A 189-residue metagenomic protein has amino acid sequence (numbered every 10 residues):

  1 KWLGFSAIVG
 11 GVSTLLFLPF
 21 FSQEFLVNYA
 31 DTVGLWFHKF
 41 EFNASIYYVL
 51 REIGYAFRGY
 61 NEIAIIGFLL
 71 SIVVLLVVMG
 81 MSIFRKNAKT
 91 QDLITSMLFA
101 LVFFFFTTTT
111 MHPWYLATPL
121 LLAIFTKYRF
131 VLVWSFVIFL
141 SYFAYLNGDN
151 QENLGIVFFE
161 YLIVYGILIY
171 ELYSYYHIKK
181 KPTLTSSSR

Functional and structural regions predicted by a protein language model:
K1-F20: Hydrophobic alpha-helical membrane-interfacial segments at the cytosolic entry of transmembrane helices
S6-G10, T95-L101, L120-L121, V131-Y142: Central hydrophobic cores of alpha-helical transmembrane segments in multi-pass integral membrane proteins
L18-V33: Helix-to-loop transition at the C-terminal end of transmembrane segments
L35-T110, I167: Aromatic/glycine/proline-enriched transmembrane-helix motif characteristic of membrane-embedded glycan-assembly enzymes
N87-K89, A123-W134: Membrane-helix interface "capping/anchor" motifs
T107-P113, F125-F130: Transmembrane helix interruption/hinge and helix-loop junction motifs
T108-P119, D149-L154: Membrane-interface catalytic loops of GT-C/OST-like multi-pass glycosylation enzymes that act
Y128-R189: Aromatic-enriched
